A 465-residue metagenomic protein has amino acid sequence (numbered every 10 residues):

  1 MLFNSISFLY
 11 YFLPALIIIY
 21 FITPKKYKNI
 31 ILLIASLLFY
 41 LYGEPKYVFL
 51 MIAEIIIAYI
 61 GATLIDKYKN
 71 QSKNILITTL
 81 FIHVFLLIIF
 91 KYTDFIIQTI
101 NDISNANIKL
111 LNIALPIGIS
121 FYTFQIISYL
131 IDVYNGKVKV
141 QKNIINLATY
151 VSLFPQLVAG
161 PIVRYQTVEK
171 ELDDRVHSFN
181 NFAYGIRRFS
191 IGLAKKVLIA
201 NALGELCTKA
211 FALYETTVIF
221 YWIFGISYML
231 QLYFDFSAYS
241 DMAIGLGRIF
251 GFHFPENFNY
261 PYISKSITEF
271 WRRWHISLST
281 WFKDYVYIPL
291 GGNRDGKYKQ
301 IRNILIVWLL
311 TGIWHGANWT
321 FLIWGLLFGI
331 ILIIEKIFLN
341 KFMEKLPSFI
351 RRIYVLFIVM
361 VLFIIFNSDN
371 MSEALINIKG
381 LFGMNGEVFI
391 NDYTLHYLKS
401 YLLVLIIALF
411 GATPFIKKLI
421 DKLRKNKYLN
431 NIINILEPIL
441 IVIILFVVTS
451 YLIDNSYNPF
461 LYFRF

Functional and structural regions predicted by a protein language model:
M1-R464: Membrane-embedded transmembrane alpha-helical bundles that form the catalytic cores of multi-pass lipid-modifying
